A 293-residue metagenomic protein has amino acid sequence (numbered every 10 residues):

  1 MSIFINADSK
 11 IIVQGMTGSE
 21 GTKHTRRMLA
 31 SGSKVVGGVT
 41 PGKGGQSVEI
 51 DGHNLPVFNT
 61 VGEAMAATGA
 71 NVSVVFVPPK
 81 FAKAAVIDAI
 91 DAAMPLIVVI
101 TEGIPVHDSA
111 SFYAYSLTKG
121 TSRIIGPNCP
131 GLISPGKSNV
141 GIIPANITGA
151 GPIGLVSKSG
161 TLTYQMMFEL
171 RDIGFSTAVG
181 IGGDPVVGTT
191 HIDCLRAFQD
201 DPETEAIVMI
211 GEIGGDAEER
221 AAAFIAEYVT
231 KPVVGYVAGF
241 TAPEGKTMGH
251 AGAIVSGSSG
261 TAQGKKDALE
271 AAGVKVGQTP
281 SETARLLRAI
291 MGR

Functional and structural regions predicted by a protein language model:
M1-R293: Catalytic-core regions of core metabolic enzymes, especially those transforming organic acids/acyl-group intermediates
